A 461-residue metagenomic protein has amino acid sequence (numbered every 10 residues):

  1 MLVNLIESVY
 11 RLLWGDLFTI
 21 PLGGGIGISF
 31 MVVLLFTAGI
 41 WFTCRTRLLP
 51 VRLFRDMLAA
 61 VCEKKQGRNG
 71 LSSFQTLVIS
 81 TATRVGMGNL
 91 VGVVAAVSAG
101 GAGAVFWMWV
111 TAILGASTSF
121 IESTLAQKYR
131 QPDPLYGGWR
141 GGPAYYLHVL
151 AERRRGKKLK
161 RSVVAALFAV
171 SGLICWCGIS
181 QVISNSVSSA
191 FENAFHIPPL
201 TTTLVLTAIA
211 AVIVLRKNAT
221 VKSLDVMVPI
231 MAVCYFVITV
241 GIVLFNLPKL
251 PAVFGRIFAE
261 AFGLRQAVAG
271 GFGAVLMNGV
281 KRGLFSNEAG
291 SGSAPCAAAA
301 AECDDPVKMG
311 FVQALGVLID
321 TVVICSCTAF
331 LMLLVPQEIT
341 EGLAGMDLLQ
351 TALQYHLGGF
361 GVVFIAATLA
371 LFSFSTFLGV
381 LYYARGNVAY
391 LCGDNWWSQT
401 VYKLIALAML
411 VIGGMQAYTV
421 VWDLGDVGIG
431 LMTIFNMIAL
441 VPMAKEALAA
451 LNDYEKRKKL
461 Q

Functional and structural regions predicted by a protein language model:
M1-M87, V97-A104, G115, A439-Q461: N-terminal alpha-helical transmembrane segments of multi-pass membrane transport and channel/translocase proteins
L34-L35, F42-L58, V164, G172 (+7 more regions): Membrane-interface loop-to-helix entry segments
A38-T43, L114-W139, H148-N185, S189-I213 (+2 more regions): Helix-loop-helix module between adjacent transmembrane segments
R45-P50, N89-V93, C175-S188, A211-S223 (+4 more regions): Transmembrane helix-loop junctions in multi-pass membrane proteins
L48-S73, A95, G101-A102, S117-L159 (+3 more regions): Flexible loop linkers connecting adjacent transmembrane helices in multi-pass alpha-helical membrane transporters
G67-A99, L125-K128, L135-L150, L167-V170 (+1 more regions): Alpha-helical membrane segments and immediately flanking helix-loop junctions that form or couple to the substrate/ion
L114-E122, T202-K217, V228-P248, K281-L284 (+2 more regions): Selective recognition of specific alpha-helical transmembrane segments in multi-pass small-molecule
E122-P134, V240-R256, G270, A300-C303 (+1 more regions): Extracellular/periplasmic helix-exit of transmembrane alpha-helices
